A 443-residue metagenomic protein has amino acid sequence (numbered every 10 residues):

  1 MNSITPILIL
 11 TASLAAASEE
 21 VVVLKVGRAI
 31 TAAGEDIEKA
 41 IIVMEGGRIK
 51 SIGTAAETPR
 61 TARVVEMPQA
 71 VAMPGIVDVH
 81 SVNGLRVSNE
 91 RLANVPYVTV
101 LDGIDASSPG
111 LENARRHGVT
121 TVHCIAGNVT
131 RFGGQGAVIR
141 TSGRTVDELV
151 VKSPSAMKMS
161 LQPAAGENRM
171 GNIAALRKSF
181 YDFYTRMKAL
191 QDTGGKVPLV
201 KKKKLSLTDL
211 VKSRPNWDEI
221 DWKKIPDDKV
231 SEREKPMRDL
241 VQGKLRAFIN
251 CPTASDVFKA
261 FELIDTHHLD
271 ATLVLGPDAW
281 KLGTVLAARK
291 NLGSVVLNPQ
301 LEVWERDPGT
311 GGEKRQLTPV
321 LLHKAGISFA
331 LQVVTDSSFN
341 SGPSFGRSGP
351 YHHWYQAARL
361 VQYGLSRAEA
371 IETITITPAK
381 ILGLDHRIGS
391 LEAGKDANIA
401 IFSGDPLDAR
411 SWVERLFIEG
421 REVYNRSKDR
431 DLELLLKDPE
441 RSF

Functional and structural regions predicted by a protein language model:
L8-A17: Hydrophobic h-region of N-terminal signal peptides that target proteins for export in Gram-negative bacteria
V22-L24, T58-D102, S108, E112 (+1 more regions): Replace "His-x-His-based motif
G27, I42, G47, Q69 (+9 more regions): Divalent metal-coordination and catalytic microenvironments
G27-I30, E38, K380, E392-L436: C-terminal cap of metal-dependent C-N hydrolases
A29, A33-M73: Histidine-rich, glycine-flanked metal-binding segment
V87-I104, T145, K204-E219, K290-L297: Active-site gating loops and adjacent loop-to-helix segments of metal-dependent hydrolytic enzymes
S88-N89, A93-V98, R246, T266 (+5 more regions): His/Asp/Glu-enriched, well-ordered alpha-helical/loop segment that forms or immediately abuts the divalent-metal
R115-A271, W412: Polyanionic/metal-chelating signatures
